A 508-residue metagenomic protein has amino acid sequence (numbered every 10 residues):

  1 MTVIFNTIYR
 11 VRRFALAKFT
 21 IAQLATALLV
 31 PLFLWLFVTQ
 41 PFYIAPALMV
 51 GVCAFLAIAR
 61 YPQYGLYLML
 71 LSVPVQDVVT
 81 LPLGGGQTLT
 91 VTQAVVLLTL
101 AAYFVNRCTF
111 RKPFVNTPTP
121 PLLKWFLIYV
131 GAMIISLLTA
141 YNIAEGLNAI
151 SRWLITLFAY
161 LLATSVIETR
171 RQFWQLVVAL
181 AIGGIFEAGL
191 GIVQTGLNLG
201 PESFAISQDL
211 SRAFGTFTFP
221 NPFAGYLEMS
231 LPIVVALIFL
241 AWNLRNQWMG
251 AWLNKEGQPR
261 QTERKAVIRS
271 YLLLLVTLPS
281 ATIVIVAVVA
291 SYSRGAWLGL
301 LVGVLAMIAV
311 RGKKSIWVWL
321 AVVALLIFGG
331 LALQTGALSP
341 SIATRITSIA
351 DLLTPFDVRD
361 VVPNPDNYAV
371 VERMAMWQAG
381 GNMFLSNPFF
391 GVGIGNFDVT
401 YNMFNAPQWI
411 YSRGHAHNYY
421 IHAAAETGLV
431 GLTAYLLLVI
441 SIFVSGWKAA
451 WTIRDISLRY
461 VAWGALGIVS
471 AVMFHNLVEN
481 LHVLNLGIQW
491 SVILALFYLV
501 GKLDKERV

Functional and structural regions predicted by a protein language model:
M1-R12, K18-L32, L36, V50-A57 (+12 more regions): Alpha-helical transmembrane segments of multi-pass inner-membrane proteins
F14-F19, L36-V38, G189, T195-N198 (+8 more regions): A membrane-periplasm/extracellular boundary helix in multi-pass inner-membrane enzymes that assemble envelope glycans
L36-T39, P82-G85, L138-L147, V286-S291 (+1 more regions): Membrane-interface helix caps and helix-loop-helix hairpins in membrane proteins
Q40-I44, G86-A94, N148-A149, G215-S230 (+3 more regions): Membrane-interface micro-motifs in multi-pass membrane enzymes
A57-A149, L154: N-terminal hydrophobic segments of proteins, predominantly signal-anchor/transmembrane helices of inner/organellar
L71-P82, H422-T427, R459-V500: Membrane helix-loop boundary segments at the extracytoplasmic
R107-V115, S165-L176, L240-W252, G312-I316 (+2 more regions): Membrane-interface junctions at the ends of membrane-embedded or membrane-associated helices
P201, S207, V362-Q378, N382-T427 (+1 more regions): Long extracytoplasmic/lumenal interhelical loops at the membrane interface of multi-pass membrane proteins
